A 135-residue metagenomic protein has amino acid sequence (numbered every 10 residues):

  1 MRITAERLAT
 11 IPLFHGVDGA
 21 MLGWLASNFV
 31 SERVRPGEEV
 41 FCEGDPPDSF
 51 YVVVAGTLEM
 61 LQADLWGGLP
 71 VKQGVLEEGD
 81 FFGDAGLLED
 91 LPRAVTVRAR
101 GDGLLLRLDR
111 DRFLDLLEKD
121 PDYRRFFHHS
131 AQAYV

Functional and structural regions predicted by a protein language model:
T4, A20-L25, P92-V95, L104 (+1 more regions): A small-molecule sensor/coupling module
A5, A9-G68: Regulatory nucleotide-sensing modules
F14, F50, Q73-G74, L105-L106: A residue-level structural signature of the nucleotidyltransferase/glycosyltransferase Rossmann-like core
V17, V53, E77, R100 (+1 more regions): A conserved hydrophobic position in a structured secondary element of the catalytic/binding core that shapes
D45, A63-L65, G86-L87, L108-D111 (+1 more regions): Surface loops and adjacent helix of pleckstrin homology
D45, V53, D90, R98-R100: A short, compositionally biased micro-patch
M60-L61, D84-A85, V95-A99, D115: Short beta-strand His + acidic residue motifs that chelate non-heme Fe in jelly-roll/DSBH and cupin folds
L65-F82: Short acidic-glycine-tyrosine-enriched beta hairpin
